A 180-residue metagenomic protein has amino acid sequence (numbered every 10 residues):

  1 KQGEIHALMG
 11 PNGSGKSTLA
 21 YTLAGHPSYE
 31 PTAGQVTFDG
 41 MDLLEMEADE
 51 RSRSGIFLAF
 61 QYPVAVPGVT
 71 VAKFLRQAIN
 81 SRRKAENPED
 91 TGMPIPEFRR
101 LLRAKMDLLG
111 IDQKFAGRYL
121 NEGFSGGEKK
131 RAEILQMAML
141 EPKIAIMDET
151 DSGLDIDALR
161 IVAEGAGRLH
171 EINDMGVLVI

Functional and structural regions predicted by a protein language model:
A7, S52-Q61, L178: ABC nucleotide-binding domain signature
M9-P11: The feature captures the beta-strand-to-loop junction immediately N-terminal to the Walker
A24: Helix-to-loop junction immediately C-terminal to a conserved catalytic motif
Q35-R51, N121: ABC ATPase NBD Q-loop/coupling interface
V64-K143: ABC-family P-loop ATPase nucleotide-binding domains
I146-T150, D157: Walker B catalytic motif
L159-D174: Helical segment within the ABC ATPase nucleotide-binding domain
D174-I180: Conserved H-loop
